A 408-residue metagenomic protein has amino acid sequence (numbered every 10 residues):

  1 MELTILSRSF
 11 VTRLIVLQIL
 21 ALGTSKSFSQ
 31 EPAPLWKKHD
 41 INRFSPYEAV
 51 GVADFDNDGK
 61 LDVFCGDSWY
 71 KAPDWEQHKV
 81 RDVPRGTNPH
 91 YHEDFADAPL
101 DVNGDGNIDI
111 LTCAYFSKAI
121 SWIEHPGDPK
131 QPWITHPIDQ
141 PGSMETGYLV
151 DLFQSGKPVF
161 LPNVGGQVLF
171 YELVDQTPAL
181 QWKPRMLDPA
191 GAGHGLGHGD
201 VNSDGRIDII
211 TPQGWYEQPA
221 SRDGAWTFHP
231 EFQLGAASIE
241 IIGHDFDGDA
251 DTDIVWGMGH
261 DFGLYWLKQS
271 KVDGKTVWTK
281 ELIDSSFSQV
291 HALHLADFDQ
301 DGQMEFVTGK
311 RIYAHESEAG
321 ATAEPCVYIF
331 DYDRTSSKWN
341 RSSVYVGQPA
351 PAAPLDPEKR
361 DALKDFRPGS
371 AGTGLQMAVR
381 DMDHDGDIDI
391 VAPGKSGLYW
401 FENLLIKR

Functional and structural regions predicted by a protein language model:
M1, G23-S25, S29, G274: Generic cytosolic/nucleocytoplasmic N-terminal low-complexity/intrinsically disordered segments
M1-V11: N-terminal secretory signal peptides that target proteins for export/translocation
I5, L14-L17, H92: Generic alpha-helix initiation/capping and coil-helix boundary signal
R8-F10, K26-F28, G156: Compositionally biased regions
T12-K26: Bacterial N-terminal signal peptides
S29-R408: Beta-propeller-forming repeat regions
